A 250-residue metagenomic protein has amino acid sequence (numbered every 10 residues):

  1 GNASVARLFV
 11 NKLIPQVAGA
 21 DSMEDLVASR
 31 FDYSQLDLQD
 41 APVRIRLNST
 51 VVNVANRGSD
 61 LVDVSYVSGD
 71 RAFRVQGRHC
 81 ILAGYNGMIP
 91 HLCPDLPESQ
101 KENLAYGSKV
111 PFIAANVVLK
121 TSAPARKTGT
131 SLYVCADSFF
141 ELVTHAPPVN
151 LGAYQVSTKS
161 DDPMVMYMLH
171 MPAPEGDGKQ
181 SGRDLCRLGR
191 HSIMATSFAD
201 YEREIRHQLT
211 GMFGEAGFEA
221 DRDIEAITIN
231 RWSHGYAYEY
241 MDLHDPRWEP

Functional and structural regions predicted by a protein language model:
G1, A72, C80, A105 (+2 more regions): Conserved aromatic-histidine-acidic binding/catalytic patches
G1-F9, Y33, Q100, D184-L185 (+1 more regions): Short intrinsically disordered, low-complexity coil segments enriched in acidic
G1-S49: Active-site/ligand-binding neighborhood in enzyme catalytic cores
A6-V10, I14, C93, E202-F213: Non-transmembrane alpha-helical segments in soluble domains of secreted/periplasmic/extracellular proteins
D32-A41, T50-A55, D60-S65, R231-P250: Charged, often glycine-rich, active-site loop that binds/positions anionic groups
V43, L47-D177: Mid-domain catalytic core of redox enzymes that form a hydrophobic substrate pocket/lid adjacent to a catalytic redox
V67, V118, P124-P250: Conserved flavin/dinucleotide-binding core of flavoenzymes
